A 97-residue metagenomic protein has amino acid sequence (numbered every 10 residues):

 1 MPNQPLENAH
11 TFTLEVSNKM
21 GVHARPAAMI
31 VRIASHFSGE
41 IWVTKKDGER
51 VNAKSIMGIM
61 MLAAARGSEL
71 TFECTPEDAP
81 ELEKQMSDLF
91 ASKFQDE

Functional and structural regions predicted by a protein language model:
M1-A9: SAM-dependent methyltransferases
N8-A9, G48, E77: Short, glycine- and charge-enriched coil/turn segments that flank and shape catalytic ligand pockets
N8-T11, G39: A short alpha-helix capping/helix-coil boundary motif
T11, I56, E69: Broad gene-expression machinery/nucleic-acid interaction feature
T13-E15, E73: Generic structural detector for well-ordered beta-strands
E15-A65: Compact, glycine-rich, soluble single-domain proteins
A63-E97: C-terminal structural segments of small proteins and small subunits
